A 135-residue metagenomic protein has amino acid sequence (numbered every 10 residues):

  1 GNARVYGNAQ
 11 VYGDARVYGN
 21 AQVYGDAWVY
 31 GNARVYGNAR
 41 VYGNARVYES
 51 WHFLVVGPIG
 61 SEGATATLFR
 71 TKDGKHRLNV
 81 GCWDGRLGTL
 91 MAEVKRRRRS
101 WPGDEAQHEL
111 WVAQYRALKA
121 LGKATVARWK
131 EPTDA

Functional and structural regions predicted by a protein language model:
G1-S50: A detector of tandem-repeat and repeat-rich interaction/domain scaffolds
G43-A135: Intrinsic low-complexity/IDR segments
